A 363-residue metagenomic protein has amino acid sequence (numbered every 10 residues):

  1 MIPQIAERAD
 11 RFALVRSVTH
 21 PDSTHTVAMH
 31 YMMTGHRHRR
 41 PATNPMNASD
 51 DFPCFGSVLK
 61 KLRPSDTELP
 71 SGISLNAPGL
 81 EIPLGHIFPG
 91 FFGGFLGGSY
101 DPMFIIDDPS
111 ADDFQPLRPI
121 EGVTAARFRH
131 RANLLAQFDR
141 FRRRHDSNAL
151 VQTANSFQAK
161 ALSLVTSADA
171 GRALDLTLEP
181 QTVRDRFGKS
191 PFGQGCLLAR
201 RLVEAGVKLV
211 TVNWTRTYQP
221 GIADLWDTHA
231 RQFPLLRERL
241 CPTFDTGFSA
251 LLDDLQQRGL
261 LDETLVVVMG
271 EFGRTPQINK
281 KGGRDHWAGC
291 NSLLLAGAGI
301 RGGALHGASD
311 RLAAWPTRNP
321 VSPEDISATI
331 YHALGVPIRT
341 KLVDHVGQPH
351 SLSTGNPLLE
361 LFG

Functional and structural regions predicted by a protein language model:
M1-G363: Ligand-binding pockets and gating/stacking loops
